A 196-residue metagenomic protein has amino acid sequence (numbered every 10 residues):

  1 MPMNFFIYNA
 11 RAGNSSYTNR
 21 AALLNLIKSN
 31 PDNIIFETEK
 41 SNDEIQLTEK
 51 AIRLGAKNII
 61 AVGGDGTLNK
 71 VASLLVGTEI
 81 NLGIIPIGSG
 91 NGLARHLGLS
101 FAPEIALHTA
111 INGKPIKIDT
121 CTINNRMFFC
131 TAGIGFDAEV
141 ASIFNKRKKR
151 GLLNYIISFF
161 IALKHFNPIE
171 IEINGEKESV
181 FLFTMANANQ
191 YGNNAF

Functional and structural regions predicted by a protein language model:
M1-I59: ATP/NTP phosphate-donor binding region
I7, R11, G77-N81, I87-N187: Catalytic core of DAGKc-family lipid kinases
S16-Y17, K70-A72, L93-R95, N194-A195: Short glycine-/acidic-enriched loop or helix-start segments at secondary-structure transitions that form or flank
E44-I45, L68-N69, D137, G192: Short, well-ordered alpha-helical microsegments
E49-R53, V76, P115: Residue-level signal for alpha-helix termini/capping positions
A61-D65: N-terminal glycine-rich "phosphate-gripper" loop used for MgATP/nucleotide binding and carboxylate activation
T67-I80: Short Gly/Thr/Asp-enriched flexible loops that form oxyanion-binding sites at enzyme active sites
T184-F196: Phosphate-binding core of ATP-grasp and ATP-grasp-like enzymes
